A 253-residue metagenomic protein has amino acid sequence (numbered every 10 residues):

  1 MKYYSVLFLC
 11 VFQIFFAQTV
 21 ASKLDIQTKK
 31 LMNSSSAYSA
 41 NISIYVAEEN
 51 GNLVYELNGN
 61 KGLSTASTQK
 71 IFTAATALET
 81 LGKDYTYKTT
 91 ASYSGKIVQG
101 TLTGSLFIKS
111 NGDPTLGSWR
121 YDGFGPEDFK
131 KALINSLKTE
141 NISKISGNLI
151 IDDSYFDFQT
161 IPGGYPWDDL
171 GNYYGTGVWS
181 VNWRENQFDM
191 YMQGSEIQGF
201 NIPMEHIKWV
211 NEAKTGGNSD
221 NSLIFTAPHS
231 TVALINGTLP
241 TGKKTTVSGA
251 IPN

Functional and structural regions predicted by a protein language model:
M1-K23: Bacterial Sec-dependent N-terminal signal peptides
F16, Q27, T73-T76: Residues within well-formed alpha-helices
Q18-G62, D84, K88, N135-N141: Beta-lactamase-like hydrolase cores
I26, T80-N253: Conserved serine DD-peptidase/penicillin-binding transpeptidase domain and beta-lactam-recognizing active-site
Y45-E49, E56-N60, A66-T68, S92-S94 (+2 more regions): Acidic/polar N-terminal loop/beta-strand segments that form early-domain functional surfaces
G51, T65-K83, L149, V181: Active-site SXXK
